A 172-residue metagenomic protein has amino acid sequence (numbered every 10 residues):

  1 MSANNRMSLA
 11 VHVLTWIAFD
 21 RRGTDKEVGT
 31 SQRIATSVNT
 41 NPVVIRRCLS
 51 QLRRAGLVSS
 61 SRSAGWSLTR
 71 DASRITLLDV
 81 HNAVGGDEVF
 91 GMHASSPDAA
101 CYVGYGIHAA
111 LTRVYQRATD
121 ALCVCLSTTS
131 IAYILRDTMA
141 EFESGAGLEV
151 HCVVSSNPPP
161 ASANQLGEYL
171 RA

Functional and structural regions predicted by a protein language model:
M1-W16: Short alpha-helical segments that sit at the start of domains
V28-N39: A short alpha-helical element within helix-turn-helix/winged-helix DNA-binding domains across DNA-binding proteins
A55-G56: Glycine-centered, phosphate/nucleic-acid-interacting loop/turn motifs that mediate DNA/RNA or nucleotide
A64-R70: Minor-groove-contacting beta-hairpin "wing" of winged helix-turn-helix DNA-binding domains
S73-D98: Conserved segment of winged-helix/HTH DNA-binding domains
A99-A172: C-terminal regulatory/oligomerization modules of transcriptional regulators
